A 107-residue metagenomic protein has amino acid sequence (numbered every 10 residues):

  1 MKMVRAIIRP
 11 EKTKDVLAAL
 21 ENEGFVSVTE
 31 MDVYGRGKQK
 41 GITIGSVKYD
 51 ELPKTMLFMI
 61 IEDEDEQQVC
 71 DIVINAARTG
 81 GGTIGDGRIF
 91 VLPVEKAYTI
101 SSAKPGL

Functional and structural regions predicted by a protein language model:
M1-L107: Positively charged, small/polar-rich N-terminal and surface patches that mediate targeting and assembly and bind
